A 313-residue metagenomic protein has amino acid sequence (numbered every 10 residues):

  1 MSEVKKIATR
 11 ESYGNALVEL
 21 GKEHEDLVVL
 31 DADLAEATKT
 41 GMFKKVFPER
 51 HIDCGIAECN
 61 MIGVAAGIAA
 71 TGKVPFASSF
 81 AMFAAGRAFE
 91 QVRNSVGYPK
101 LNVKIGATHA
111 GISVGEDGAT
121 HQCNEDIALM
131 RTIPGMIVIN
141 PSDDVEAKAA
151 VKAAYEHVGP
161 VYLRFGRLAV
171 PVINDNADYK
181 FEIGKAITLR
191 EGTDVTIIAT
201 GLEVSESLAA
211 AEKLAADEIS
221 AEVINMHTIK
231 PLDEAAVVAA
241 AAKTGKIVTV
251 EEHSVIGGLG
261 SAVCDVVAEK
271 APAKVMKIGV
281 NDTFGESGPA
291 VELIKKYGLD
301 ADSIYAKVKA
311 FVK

Functional and structural regions predicted by a protein language model:
M1-R164, A169: Thiamine diphosphate
E11, E23-D26, L34-G41, K45 (+2 more regions): Thiamine diphosphate
